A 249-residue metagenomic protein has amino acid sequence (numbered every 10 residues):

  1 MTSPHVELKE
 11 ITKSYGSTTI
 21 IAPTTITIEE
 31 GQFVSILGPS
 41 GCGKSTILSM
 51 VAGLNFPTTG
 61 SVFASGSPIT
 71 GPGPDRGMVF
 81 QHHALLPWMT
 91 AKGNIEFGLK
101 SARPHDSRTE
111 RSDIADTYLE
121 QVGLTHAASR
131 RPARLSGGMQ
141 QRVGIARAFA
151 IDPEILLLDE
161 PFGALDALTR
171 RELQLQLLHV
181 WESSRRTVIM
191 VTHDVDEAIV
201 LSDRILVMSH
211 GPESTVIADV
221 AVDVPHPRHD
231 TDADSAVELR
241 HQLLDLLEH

Functional and structural regions predicted by a protein language model:
V6, I21-P23: Conserved structural motif at the start of ABC-family nucleotide-binding domains
L37-P39: The feature captures the beta-strand-to-loop junction immediately N-terminal to the Walker
A52: Helix-to-loop junction immediately C-terminal to a conserved catalytic motif
G60-P72: Conserved ABC transporter NBD signature motif
K92-K100, S112, D116, A221: Short helical segment in ABC ATPase nucleotide-binding domains corresponding to the A-loop/adjacent helical element
S107-A127, H179: Conserved ABC ATPase "signature" region
R130-A133, I151: Conserved signature/switch motifs of ABC ATPase nucleotide-binding domains
I145: Hydrophobic anchor residue at the start of the ABC signature
